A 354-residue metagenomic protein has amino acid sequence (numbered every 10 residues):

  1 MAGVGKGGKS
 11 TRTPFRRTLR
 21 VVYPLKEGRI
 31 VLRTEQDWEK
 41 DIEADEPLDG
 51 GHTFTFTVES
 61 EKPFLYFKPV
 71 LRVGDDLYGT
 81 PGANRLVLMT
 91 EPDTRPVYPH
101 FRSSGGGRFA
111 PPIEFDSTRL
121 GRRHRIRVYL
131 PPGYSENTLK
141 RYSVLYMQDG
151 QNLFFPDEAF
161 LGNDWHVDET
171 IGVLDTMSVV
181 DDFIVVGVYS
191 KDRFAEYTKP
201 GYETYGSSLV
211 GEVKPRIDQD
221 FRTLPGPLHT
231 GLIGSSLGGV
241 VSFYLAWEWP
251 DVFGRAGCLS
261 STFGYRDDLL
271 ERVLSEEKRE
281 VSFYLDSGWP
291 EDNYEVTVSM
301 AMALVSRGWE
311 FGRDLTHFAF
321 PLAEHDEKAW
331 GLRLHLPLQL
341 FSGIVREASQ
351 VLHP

Functional and structural regions predicted by a protein language model:
A2-R16, G50-H52, V58, K62 (+4 more regions): A domain-start/cap signature at the N-terminus of enzymes
R12, R16-P63, L71-E91: Aromatic-rich carbohydrate-binding modules that target alpha-glucans
S135, A195-S236: Gly/Ser-rich "nucleophile elbow"/oxyanion-hole loop immediately N-terminal to the catalytic nucleophile in hydrolases
L139-N152: Short beta-strand element of the alpha/beta-hydrolase
Q151-V210: Active-site machinery of serine-nucleophile hydrolases
G226-K278: Primarily recognizes the serine-hydrolase "nucleophile elbow" in alpha/beta-hydrolase and SGNH/GDSL folds
D286, P290-P354: C-terminal catalytic histidine-bearing segment of alpha/beta-hydrolase fold enzymes
